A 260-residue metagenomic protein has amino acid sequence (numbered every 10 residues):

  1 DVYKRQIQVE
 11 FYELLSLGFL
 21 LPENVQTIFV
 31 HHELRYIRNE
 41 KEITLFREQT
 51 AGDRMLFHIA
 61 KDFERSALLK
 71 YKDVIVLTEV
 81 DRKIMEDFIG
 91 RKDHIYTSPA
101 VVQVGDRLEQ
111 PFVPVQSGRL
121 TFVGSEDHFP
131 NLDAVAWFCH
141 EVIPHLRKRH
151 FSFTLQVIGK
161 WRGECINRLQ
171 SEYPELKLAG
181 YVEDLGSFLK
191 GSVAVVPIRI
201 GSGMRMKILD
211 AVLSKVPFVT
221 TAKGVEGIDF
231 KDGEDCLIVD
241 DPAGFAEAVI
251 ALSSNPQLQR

Functional and structural regions predicted by a protein language model:
V2-Y3: Short, small-residue-biased leader/transition segments that mark boundaries at the very start of proteins
V25-R65, S125: Acceptor-binding helix/loop patch of EC 2.4 sugar-transfer enzymes, predominantly nucleotide-sugar-dependent
Q26, R54-K61, R65-R107: Donor nucleotide-sugar binding/catalytic pocket of nucleotide-sugar-dependent glycosyltransferases
K72, E175, L189-G203, S214-P217: Acidic donor-binding loop of glycosyltransferase active sites
D87, T97-K190: Conserved catalytic-core segment of nucleotide-activated headgroup transferases in glycan assembly
K207-A211, P217-T221: Short hydrophobic beta-strand element within catalytic cores of glycosyltransferases and related nucleotide-activated
A222-G233, L237-I238: Short acidic/histidine- and often glycine-rich active-site loop of Leloir-type glycosyltransferases that engages
G233-A243, I250-P256: Conserved acidic donor-binding segment of nucleotide-sugar-dependent glycosyltransferases
